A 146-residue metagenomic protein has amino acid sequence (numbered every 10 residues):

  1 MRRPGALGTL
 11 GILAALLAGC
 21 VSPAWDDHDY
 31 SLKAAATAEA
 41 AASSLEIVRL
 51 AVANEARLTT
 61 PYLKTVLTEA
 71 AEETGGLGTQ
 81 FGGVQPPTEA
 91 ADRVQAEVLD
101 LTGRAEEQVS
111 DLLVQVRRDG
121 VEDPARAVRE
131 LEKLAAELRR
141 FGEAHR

Functional and structural regions predicted by a protein language model:
M1-L10: Bacterial N-terminal signal peptides that target proteins for export
G5, D123-P124, E130: Generic amphipathic, hydrophobic interface segment in small proteins and small subunits
A15-G19: C-terminal motif of bacterial Sec signal peptides marking the signal peptidase cleavage site
V21-A24: Bacterial signal peptide processing site
D29-S110, E130, L134-E143: Alpha-helical segments in soluble extracytoplasmic regions
T60, K64, S110-A125: Amphipathic, charged alpha-helical scaffolds that flank and support histidine-based chemistry in signaling
